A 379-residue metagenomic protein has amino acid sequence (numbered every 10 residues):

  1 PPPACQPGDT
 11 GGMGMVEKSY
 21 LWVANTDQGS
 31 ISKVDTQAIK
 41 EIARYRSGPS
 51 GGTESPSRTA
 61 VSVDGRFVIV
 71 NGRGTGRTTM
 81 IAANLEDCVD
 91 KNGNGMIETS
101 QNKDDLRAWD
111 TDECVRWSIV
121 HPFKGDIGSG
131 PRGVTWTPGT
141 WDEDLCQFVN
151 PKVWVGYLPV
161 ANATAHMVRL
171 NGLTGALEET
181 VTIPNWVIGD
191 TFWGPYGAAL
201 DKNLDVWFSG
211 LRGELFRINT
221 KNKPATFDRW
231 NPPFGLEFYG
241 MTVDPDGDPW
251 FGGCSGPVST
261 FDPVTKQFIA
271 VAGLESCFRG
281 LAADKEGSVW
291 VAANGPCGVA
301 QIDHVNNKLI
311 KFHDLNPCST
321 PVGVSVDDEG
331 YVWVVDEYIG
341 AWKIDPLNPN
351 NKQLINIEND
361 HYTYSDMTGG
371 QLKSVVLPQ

Functional and structural regions predicted by a protein language model:
P2-E17, S57-R66, K124-N150, Y196-N203 (+4 more regions): Structural signature of eukaryotic scaffold interfaces centered on beta-propeller domains
Y20-A24, R66-N71, K152-G156, D205-S209 (+3 more regions): Conserved beta-propeller blade signature
T26, D64, G72-T75, A83 (+6 more regions): Short loop/turn segments immediately following the C-termini of beta-strands
S30-K33, R77-A82, N162-R169, E214-I218 (+3 more regions): Structural motif
T36-I39, A83-L85, N171-G175, I218-P224 (+3 more regions): Short loop/turn segments that connect beta-strands within beta-propeller blades
Y45-G52, I119-I127, V181-T191, R229-G235 (+3 more regions): Surface loop/turn motifs at the tips and blade-to-blade linkers of beta-strand repeat domains
E275-V334: Loop/turn-rich, solvent-exposed surfaces of beta-rich toroidal or solenoidal domains
V335-Q379: Blade-level signature of beta-propeller repeat domains, shared across WD40, Kelch, NHL, RCC1 and BNR/Asp-box propellers
